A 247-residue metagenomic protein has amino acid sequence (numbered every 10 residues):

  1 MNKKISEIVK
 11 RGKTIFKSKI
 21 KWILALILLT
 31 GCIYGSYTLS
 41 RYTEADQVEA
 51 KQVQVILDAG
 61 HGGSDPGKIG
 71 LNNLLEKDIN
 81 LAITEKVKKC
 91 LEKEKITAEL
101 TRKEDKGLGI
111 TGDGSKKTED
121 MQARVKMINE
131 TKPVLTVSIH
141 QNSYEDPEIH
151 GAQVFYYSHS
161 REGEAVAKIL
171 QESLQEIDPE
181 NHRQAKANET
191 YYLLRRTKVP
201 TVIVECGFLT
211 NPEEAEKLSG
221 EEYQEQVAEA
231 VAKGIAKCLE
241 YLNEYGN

Functional and structural regions predicted by a protein language model:
M1-I20, L26: N-terminal Lys/Arg-rich, disordered targeting/topogenic segments
K21-Y37: Hydrophobic membrane-insertion alpha-helices, especially the h-region of bacterial N-terminal signal peptides
T30-I33, T136, I203: Short, well-ordered beta-strand core segments
R41-V55, H61-A152, Y156-V166: Catalytic-core regions of hydrolytic enzymes
D58-A59, C206: Hydrophobic/aromatic residues positioned on beta-strands within the core alpha/beta folds
L81-T84, K88, Q122-V125, E164-Q171 (+5 more regions): Extracytoplasmic/secreted envelope proteins and their assembly/folding machinery, especially bacterial periplasmic
T131, E145, H182-N247: Active-site-adjacent mobile loop/cap segments within catalytic or ligand-binding domains
G163-Q184: Active-site-adjacent substrate-binding region of metalloamidase/peptidase-like peptide-processing proteins
